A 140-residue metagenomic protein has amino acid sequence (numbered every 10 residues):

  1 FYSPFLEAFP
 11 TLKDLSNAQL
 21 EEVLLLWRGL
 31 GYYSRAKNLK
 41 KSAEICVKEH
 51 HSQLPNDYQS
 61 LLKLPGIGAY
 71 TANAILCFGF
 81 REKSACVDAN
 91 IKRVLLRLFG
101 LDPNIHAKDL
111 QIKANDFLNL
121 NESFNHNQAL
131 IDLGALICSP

Functional and structural regions predicted by a protein language model:
F1-P140: Catalytic cores of DNA base-excision repair glycosylases
